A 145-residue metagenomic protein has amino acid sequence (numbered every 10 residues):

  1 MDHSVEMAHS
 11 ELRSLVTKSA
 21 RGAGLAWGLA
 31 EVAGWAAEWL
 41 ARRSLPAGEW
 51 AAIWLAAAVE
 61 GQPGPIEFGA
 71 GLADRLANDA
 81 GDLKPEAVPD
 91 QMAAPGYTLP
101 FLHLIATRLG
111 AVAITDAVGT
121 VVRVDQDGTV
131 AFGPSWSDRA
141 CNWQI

Functional and structural regions predicted by a protein language model:
M1-A23: Generic N-terminal amphipathic, Lys/Arg-enriched alpha-helix
D2, E38, D74, D79-D82 (+4 more regions): Acidic-enriched, low-complexity/disordered segments with a strong bias for Aspartate over Glutamate
E11, G28, V32, Y97: Short, well-structured alpha-helical interface segments that form or flank functional binding sites
R13, R21, R42-R43, R75 (+3 more regions): Arginine residue identity/basic-tract feature
T17, R21-A23, L29-G71: N-terminal low-complexity or amphipathic/hydrophobic leaders
A56-A113: Long, charge-patterned amphipathic interaction tracts in eukaryotic proteins
H103-I145: Glycine-rich, aromatic-bearing surface loops/beta-hairpins
